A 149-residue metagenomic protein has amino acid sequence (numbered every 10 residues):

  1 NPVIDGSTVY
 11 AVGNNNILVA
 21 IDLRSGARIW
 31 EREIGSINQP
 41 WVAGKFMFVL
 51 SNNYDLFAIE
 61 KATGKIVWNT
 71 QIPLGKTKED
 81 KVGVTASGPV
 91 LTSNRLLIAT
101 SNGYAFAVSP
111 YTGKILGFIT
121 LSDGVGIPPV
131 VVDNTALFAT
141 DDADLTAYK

Functional and structural regions predicted by a protein language model:
N1-I17: Solenoidal tandem-repeat scaffolds enriched in leucines and small polar residues
N1-I4, A27-G44, N69-V90, F118-D133: Extracytoplasmic beta-rich repeat domains
V19, F57, F106-A107, T146: WD40 beta-propeller blade core
D22-S25, E60-T63, S109-G113, K149: Short loop/turn segments that connect beta-strands within beta-propeller blades
T100, V108-K149: Hydrophilic extracytoplasmic domains
